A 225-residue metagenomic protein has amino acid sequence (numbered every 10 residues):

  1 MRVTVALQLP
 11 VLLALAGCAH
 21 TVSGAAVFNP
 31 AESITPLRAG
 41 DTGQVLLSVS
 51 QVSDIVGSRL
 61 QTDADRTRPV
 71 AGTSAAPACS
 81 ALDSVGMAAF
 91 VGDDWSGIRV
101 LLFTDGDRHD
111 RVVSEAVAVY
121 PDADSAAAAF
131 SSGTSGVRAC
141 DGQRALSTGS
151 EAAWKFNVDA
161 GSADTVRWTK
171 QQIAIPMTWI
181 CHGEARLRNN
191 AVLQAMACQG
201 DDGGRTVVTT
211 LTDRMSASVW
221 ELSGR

Functional and structural regions predicted by a protein language model:
A14-G17: C-terminal motif of bacterial Sec signal peptides marking the signal peptidase cleavage site
A19-V100: N-terminal "mature-domain start" segment
P36, R59-Q61, T67, S135-I180: Short Gly/Thr-rich strand-loop-strand
I98-F130: A short acidic-to-branched-hydrophobic micro-motif
R99-D105, I180-R188: Short, surface-exposed beta-strand/loop micro-motifs that present aromatic residues
R111-S114, P176-G183: Short, surface-exposed coil-to-beta transition loops
V113-A116, N189-Q199: Short, well-ordered beta-strand elements
Q199-R225: Surface-exposed amphipathic alpha-helical segments
